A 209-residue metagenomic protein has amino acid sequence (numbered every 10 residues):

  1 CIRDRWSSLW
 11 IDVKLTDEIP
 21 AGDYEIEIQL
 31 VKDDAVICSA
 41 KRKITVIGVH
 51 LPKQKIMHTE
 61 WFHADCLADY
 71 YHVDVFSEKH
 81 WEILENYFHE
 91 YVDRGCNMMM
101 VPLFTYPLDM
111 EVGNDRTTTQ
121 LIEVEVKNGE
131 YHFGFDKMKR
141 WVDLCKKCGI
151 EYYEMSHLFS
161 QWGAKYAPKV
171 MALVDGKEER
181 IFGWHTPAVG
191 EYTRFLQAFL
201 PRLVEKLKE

Functional and structural regions predicted by a protein language model:
C1-D4: Conserved small/polar residues in nucleotide/adenosyl-binding loops
W6, A21-E25: Extracellular Ig-like/FN3 beta-sandwich strand-entry sites
S8-L9, M100: Contiguous beta-strand segments within globular domains
W10-D12, E27: Residues within well-ordered beta-strands of beta-sheet-rich folds
K14-A21: Short, surface-exposed loop/turn segments at beta-strand-coil junctions that are enriched for proline with nearby
L15, K32-D34: Surface-exposed loop/turn motifs at beta-strand-loop junctions within extracellular Ig-like and Fibronectin type III
E25-V31, K41-E209: Aromatic-lined carbohydrate-binding surfaces of glycoside hydrolases
A35-S39: Beta-sandwich strand segments
